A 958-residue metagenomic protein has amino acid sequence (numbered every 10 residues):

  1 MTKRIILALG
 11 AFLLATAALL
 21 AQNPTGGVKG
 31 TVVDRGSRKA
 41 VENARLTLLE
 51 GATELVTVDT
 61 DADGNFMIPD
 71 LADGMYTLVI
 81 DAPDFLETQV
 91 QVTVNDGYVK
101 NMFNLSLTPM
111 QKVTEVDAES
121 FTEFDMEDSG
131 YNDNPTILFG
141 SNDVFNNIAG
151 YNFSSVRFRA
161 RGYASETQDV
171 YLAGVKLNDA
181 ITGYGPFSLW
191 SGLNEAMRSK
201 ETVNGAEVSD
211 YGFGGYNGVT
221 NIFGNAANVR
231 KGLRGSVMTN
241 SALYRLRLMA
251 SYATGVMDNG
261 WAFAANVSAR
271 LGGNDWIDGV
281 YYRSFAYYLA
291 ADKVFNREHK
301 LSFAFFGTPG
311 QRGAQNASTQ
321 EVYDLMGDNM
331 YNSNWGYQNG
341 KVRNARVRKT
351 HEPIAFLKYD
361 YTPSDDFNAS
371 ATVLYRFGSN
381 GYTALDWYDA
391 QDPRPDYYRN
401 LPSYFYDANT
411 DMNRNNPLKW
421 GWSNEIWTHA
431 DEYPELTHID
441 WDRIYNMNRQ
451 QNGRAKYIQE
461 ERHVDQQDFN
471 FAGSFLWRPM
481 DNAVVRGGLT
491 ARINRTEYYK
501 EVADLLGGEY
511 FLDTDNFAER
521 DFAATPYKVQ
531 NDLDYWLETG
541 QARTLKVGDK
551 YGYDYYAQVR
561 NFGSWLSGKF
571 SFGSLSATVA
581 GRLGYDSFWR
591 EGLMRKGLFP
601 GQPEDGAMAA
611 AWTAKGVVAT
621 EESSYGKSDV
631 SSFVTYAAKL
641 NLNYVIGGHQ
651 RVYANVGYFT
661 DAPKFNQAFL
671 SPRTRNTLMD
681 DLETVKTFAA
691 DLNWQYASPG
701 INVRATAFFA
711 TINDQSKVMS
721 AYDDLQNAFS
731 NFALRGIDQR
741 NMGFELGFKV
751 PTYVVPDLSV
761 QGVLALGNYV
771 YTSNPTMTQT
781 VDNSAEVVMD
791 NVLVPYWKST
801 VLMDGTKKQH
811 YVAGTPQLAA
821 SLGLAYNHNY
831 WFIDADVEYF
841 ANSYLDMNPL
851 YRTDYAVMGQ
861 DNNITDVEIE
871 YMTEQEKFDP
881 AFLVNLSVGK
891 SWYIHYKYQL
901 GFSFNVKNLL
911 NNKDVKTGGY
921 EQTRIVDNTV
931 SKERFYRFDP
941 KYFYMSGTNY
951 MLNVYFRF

Functional and structural regions predicted by a protein language model:
G27, T239-G272, W276-Q315, V347 (+1 more regions): Transmembrane beta-barrel wall of Gram-negative outer-membrane proteins
I137, V144-N146, V175-A206, I222-N225 (+1 more regions): Short acidic/polar hinge/loop motifs at secondary-structure boundaries that mediate gating or recognition
E298-K358, G381-E461, A524-D549: Acidic/polar loop-and-plug regions of large Gram-negative outer-membrane beta-barrel proteins
Q311-G313, A317-V322, V529-T544, S587 (+9 more regions): Surface-exposed extracellular loop regions of Gram-negative outer-membrane beta-barrel proteins, predominantly
M330-I354, K358, T620-F633, A637 (+6 more regions): Outer-membrane beta-barrel signature, preferentially recognizing the C-terminal barrel domain of Gram-negative
I458, V484-G647, P672: Signature of Gram-negative outer-membrane beta-barrel scaffolds
S574, A707-N713, S730-Y851, Y955-R957: Gram-negative outer-membrane beta-barrel transporters
I712, V760, Y839-V857, K890-F958: C-terminal beta-signal and adjacent terminal beta-strands/loops of Gram-negative outer-membrane beta-barrel proteins
